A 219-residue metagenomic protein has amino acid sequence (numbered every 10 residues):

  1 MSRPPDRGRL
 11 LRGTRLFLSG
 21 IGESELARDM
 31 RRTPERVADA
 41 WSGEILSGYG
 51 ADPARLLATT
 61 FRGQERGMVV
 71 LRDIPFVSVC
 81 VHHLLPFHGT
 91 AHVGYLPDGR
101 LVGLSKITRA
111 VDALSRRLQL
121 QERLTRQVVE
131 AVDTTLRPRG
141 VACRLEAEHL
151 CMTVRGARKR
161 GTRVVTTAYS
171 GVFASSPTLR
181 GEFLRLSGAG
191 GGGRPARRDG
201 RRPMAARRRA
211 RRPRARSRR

Functional and structural regions predicted by a protein language model:
M1-R219: A domain-level signal for the structural core that forms small-molecule/cofactor-binding pockets and catalytic centers
